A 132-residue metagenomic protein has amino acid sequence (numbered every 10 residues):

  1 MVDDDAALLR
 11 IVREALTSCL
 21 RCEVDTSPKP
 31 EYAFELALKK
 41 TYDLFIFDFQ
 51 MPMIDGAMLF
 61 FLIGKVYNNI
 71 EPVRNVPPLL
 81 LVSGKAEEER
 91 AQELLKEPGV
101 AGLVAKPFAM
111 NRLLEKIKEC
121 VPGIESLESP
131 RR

Functional and structural regions predicted by a protein language model:
A6-D25: Two-component/phosphorelay signaling modules centered on CheY-like receiver
T26-E35, G56: Helix N-cap/capping motif at the beta->alpha junctions
E35, A57-N75: Short amphipathic alpha-helix used as the core "switch/output" element in two-component signaling
D48: Active-site residues of response regulator receiver
M51: Receiver (REC) domain active-site loop signature in two-component systems and cognate sites in sensor histidine kinases
M58, R74-P77, A86-L103, N111 (+1 more regions): Alpha4 helix (beta4-alpha4-beta5 surface) of REC/receiver domains from two-component response regulators
V82-S83: Hydrophobic/aromatic residues positioned on beta-strands within the core alpha/beta folds
K106: A Lys-centered signature of the CheY-like receiver
